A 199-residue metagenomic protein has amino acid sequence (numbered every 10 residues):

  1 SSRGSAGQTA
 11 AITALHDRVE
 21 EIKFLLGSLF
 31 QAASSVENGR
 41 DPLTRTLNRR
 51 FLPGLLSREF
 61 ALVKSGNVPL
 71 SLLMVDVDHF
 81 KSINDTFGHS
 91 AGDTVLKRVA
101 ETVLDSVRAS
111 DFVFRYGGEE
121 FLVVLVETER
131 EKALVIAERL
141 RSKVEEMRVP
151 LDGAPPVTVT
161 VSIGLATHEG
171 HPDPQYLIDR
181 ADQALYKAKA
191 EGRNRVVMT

Functional and structural regions predicted by a protein language model:
R3-T46, R50-L62, N67-P69, D111-F112 (+1 more regions): Signal-transducing coiled-coil linker helices
V36-G54, V75-H89, K97: Conserved nucleotide-binding and Mg2+-coordinating catalytic segments in signaling enzymes
T44, L73-D76, G118, A181: Conserved metal-coordinating catalytic motifs of nucleotidyl cyclase and c-di-GMP turnover enzymes
L55-F87, V103, F114: Active-site-proximal structural segments of metal-dependent nucleotidyl cyclase/transferase enzymes
F80, V99, V113-Y116, F121 (+1 more regions): Hydrophobic framework residues that shape the active-site pocket of cyclic nucleotide turnover catalytic cores
D105-S110, S142-A154, T167, K187: Short catalytic/binding micro-motifs of nucleotide second-messenger systems
R115, A133, V144-V161: Catalytic core regions of nucleotide second-messenger enzymes
L134, A166-T199: Catalytic-core segments of nucleotide cyclases and related cyclic-nucleotide turnover enzymes
